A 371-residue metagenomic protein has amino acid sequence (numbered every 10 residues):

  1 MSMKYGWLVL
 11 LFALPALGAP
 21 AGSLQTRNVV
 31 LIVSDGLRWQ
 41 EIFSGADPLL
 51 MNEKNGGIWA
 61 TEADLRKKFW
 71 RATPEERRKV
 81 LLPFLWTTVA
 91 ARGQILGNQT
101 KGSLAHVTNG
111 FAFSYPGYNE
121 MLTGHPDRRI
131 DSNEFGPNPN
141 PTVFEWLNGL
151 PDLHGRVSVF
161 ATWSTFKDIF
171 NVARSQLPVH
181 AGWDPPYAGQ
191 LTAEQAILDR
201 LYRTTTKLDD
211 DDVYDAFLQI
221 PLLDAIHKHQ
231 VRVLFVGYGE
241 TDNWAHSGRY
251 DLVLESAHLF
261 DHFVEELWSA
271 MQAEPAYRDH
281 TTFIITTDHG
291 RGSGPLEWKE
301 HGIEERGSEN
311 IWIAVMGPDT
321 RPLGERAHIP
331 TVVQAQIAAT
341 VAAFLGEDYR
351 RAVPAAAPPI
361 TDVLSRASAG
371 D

Functional and structural regions predicted by a protein language model:
L10-P20: Hydrophobic h-region of N-terminal signal peptides that target proteins for export in Gram-negative bacteria
V29-V33, Q40-E41, L96-Q99, E120-L122 (+7 more regions): Structural recognition of the beta-strand scaffold that forms the well-ordered cores of secreted hydrolase catalytic
V30-L31, W39, L259-K299, V341: Metal-dependent active-site segment of extracytoplasmic phospho-/sulfohydrolases and closely related
Q40-F111: Short, structured active-site-proximal loop/turn typified by the sulfatase FGly-forming signature C/S-X-P-X-R
Y118-G124, E300-E347: Substrate-binding rim/cap in mid-to-C-terminal beta-strand-loop elements of soluble/periplasmic
T123-G136, Q176-Y214, L218: Acidic, His- and aromatic-enriched active-site or binding-groove loops in soluble protein domains that engage sugars
F144, P151, H328-S365: Non-catalytic, well-ordered alpha-helical segments in soluble enzyme domains
V172-R174, I220-E266: Active-site His/acidic residue clusters
